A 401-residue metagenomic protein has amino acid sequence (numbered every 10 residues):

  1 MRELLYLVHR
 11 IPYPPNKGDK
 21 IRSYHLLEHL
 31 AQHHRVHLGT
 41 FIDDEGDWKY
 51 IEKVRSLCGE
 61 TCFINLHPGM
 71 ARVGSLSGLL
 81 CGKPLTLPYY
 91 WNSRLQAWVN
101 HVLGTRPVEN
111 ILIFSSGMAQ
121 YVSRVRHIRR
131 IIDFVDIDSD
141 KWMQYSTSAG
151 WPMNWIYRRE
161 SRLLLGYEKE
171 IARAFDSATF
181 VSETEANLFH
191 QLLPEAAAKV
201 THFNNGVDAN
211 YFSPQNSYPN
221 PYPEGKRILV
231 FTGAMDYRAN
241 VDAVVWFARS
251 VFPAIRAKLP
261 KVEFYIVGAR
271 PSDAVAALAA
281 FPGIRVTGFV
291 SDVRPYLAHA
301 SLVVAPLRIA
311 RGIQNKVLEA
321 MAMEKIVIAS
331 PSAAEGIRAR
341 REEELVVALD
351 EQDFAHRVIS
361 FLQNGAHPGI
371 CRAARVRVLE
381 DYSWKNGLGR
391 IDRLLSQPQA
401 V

Functional and structural regions predicted by a protein language model:
M1-F63, G104-R106: N-terminal subdomain of nucleotide-sugar transferases
H9, P68-Y89, R130-K169, N187 (+2 more regions): Acceptor-binding helix/loop patch of EC 2.4 sugar-transfer enzymes, predominantly nucleotide-sugar-dependent
F63, I131-I132, S139, Y157-Q191 (+2 more regions): Donor nucleotide-sugar binding/catalytic pocket of nucleotide-sugar-dependent glycosyltransferases
R173, Q191, A197-H299: Conserved catalytic-core segment of nucleotide-activated headgroup transferases in glycan assembly
D176, G283, P295-G312, M323-I326: Acidic donor-binding loop of glycosyltransferase active sites
K316-E319, I326-S330: Short hydrophobic beta-strand element within catalytic cores of glycosyltransferases and related nucleotide-activated
L345-Q352, S360-G365: Conserved acidic donor-binding segment of nucleotide-sugar-dependent glycosyltransferases
A366-D381: A short, well-ordered alpha-helix in the C-terminal region of glycosyltransferases
